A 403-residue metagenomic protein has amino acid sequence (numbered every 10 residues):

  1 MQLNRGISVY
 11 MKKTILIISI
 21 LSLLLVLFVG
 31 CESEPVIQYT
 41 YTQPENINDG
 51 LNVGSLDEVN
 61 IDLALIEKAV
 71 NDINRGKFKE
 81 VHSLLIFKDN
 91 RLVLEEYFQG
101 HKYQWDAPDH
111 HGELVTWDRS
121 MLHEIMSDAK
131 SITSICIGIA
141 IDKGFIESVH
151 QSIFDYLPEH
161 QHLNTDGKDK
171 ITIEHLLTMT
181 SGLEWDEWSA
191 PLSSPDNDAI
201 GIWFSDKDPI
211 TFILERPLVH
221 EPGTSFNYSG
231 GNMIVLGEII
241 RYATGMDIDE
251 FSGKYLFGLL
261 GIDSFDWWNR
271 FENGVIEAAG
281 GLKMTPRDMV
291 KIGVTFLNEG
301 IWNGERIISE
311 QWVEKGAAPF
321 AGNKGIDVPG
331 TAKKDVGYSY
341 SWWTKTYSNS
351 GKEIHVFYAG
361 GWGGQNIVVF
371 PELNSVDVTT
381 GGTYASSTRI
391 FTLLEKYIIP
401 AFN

Functional and structural regions predicted by a protein language model:
R5, C31-G112, I141-E147, K207 (+2 more regions): N-terminal leader/targeting segments and the immediately adjacent pre-domain N-terminus
I18-L27: Bacterial N-terminal signal peptides
N90, H110, R119-V149, L176 (+2 more regions): Active-site SXXK
L114, R119, E124, K143-L183 (+3 more regions): Active-site helix/loop module of the DD-peptidase/beta-lactamase fold, centered on the serine-lysine SxxK catalytic
D186-R270, A279: A small/polar active-site loop signature that marks catalytic segments
N232-I239, G280-I301, Q365-G381: Active-site-proximal alpha-helical segments within enzyme catalytic domains
I262-S264, A317-V376: Active-site Gly/Thr loop motif
A359-N403: Structured C-terminal helix/loop/strand segments within mature extracytoplasmic catalytic/sensor domains
